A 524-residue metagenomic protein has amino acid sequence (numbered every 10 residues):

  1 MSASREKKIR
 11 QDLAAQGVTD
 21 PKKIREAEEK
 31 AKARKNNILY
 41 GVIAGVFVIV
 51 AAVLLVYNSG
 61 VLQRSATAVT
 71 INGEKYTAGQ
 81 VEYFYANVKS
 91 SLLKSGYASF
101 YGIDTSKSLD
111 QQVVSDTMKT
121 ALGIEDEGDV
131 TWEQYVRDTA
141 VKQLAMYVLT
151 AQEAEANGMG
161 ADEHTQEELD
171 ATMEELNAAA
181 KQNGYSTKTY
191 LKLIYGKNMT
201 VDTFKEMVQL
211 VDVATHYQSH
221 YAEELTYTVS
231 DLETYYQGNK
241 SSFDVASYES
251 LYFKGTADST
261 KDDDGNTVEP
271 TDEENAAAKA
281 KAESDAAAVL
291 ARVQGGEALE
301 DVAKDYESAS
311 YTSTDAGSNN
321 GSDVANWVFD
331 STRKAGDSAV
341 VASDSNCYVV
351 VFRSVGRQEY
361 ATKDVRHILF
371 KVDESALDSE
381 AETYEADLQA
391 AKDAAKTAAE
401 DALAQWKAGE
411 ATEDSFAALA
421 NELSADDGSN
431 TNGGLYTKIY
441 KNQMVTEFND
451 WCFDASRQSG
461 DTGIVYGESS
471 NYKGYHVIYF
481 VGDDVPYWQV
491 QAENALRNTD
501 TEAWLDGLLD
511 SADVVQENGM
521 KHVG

Functional and structural regions predicted by a protein language model:
S2-R5, I9-G45, A52-R64, G160 (+5 more regions): PPIase-associated folding chaperone regions across multiple families
D12, T117, Y135, T139 (+8 more regions): Charge-rich, solvent-exposed alpha-helical interaction surfaces
G45-V48, G79-Q80: Extracytoplasmic soluble-region selector
G60-T203, D387: N-terminal targeting/tethering segments
T77-A78, G160, P270-D272, A276-Q294 (+1 more regions): Solvent-exposed loop/turn and edge beta-strand elements of beta-rich ligand-binding domains
Y85-L92, L144, V148, Q152-A161 (+16 more regions): Sec/Tat-exported extracytoplasmic proteins
T105, Q111-S115, L169, T187 (+5 more regions): Short amphipathic alpha-helical segments that mediate assembly, nucleic-acid/protein binding, or membrane association
S284-N326, E359-Y360, T397-E447, V481-G482: Peptidyl-prolyl cis-trans isomerase
